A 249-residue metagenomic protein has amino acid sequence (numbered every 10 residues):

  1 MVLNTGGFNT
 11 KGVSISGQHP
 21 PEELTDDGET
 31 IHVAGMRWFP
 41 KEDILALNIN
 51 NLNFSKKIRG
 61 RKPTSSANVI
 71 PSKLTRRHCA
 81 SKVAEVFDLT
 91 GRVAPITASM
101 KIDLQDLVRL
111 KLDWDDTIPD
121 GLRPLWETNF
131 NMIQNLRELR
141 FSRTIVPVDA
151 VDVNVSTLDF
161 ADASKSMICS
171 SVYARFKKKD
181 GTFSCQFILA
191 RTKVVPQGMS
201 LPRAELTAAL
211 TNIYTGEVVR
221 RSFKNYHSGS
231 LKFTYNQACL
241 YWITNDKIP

Functional and structural regions predicted by a protein language model:
M1, L24-T30, N51-L52, D103-L104 (+2 more regions): Short secondary-structure boundary/capping segments
M1, T211-P249: RNase H catalytic domain
M1-K11, R175-C185, T215-S228: Secondary-structure transition/capping motifs at alpha-helix termini and the adjoining loop/turn into the next element
L3, T10, G35, A84-F87 (+6 more regions): Mobile genetic element proteins and their domesticated derivatives, centered on retroelements and DNA transposons
G12-H32, R37: Short, conserved micro-motifs composed of acidic
G28, H32-A150, S156: C-terminal reverse transcriptase regions that engage the nucleic-acid substrate
V155, D159-F187: Acidic, metal-ligating active-site segments
F176-T207, N245-K247: A short, polar/acidic, helix/strand-boundary loop motif
